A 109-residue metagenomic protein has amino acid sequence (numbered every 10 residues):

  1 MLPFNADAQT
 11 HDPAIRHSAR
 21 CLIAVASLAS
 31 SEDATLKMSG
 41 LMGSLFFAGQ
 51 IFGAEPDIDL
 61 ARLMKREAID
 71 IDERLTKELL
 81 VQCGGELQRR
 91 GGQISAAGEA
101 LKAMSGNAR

Functional and structural regions predicted by a protein language model:
M1, A26-S27, Q88: Residue-level marker of positions within ordered structural domains that often coincide with functionally constrained
P3-N5: N-terminal signal peptide c-region/cleavage motif recognized by signal peptidases
A8-Q9, D70: A general structural-boundary detector
T10-D59: Short N-proximal segments of mature Sec-exported proteins
G40-R109: Compact alpha-helical subdomains of small soluble proteins
